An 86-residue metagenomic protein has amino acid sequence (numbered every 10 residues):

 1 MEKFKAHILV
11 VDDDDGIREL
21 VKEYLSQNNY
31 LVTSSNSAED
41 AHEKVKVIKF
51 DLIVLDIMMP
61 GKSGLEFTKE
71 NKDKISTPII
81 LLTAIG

Functional and structural regions predicted by a protein language model:
M1-H7: Non-catalytic signal-transmission and effector/linker regions of two-component phosphorelay proteins
D12, D56, T83: Active-site residues of response regulator receiver
R18, P60: The feature encodes the CheY-like receiver
E19-Q27: Charged docking surfaces used in two-component/phosphorelay signaling
N29-N36, K44: Short hydrophobic/Thr-rich beta-strand motif most characteristic of the beta2 strand and flanking loop of CheY-like
N36-S37, S63-E66: Acidic catalytic/metal-coordinating carboxylates
K46-I48, E70-T77: Conserved phosphotransfer cores of two-component systems
I48-V54: Active-site beta3 strand of CheY-like receiver
